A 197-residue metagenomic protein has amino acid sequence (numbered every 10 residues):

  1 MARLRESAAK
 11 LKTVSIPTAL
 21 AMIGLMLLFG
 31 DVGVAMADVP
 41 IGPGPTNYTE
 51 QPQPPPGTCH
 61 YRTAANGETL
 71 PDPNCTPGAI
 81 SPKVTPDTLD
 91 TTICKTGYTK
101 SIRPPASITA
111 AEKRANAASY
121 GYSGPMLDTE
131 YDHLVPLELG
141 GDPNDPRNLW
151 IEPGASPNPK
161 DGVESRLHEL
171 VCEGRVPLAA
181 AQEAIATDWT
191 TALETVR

Functional and structural regions predicted by a protein language model:
A2-E130, L139-R197: Nuclease and nuclease-like effector domains acting on nucleic acids or nucleotide cofactors
P136: Short active-site segment of divalent metal-dependent hydrolases/proteases that encodes the spacing between
